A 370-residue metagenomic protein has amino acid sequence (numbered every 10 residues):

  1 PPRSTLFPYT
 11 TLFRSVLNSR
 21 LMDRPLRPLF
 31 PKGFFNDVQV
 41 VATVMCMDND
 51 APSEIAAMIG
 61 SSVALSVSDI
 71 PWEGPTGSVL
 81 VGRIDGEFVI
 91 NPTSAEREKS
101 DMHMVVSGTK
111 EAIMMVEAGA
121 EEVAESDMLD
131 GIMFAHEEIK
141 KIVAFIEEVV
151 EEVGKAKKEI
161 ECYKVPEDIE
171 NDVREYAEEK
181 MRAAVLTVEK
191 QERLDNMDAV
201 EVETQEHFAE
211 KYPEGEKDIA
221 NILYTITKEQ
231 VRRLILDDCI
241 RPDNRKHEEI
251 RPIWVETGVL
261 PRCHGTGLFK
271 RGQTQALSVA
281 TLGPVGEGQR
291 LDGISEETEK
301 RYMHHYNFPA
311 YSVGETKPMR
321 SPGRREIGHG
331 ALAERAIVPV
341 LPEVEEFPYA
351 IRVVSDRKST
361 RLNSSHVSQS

Functional and structural regions predicted by a protein language model:
P1-T11, K358, L362-S370: Single conserved hydrophobic/aromatic residue that forms the stacking wall/gate of nucleotide- or nucleobase-binding
P8-Q39, V44, A51, K110 (+2 more regions): Glycine-rich, flexible beta-strand/loop modules in the N-terminal catalytic cores of phosphate-handling
T10-P31, F35-V41, A51-I59, A64-V67 (+6 more regions): Alpha/propeptide regions of enzymes that mature by internal proteolysis
K32-V38, E73-P75, I142-I160, Q191-E192 (+3 more regions): Flexible, glycine/charged-enriched surface loops at secondary-structure junctions
A51-D69, V255-A280, S359-R361, S368: Conserved phosphate/anionic-ligand binding catalytic regions in large, soluble enzymes, centered on
S61, G328-I337, Y349, V353-R361 (+1 more regions): Extended, hydrophobic alpha-helical segments in both membrane/secreted and soluble proteins
D69-V188: Mobile "lid/hinge" segments at catalytic clefts and subdomain interfaces of large enzymes
K158-T298: Extended amphipathic alpha-helical scaffolds
